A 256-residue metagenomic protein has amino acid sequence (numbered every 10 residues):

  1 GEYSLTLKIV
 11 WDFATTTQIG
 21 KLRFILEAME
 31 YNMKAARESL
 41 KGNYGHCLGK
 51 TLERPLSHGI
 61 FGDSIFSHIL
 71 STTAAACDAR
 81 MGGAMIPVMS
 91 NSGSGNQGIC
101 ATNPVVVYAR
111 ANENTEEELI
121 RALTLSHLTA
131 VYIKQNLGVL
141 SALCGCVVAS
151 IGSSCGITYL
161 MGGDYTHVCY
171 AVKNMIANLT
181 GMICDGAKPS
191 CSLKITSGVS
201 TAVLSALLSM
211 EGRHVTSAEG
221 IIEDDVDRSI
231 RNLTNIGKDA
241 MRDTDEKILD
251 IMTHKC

Functional and structural regions predicted by a protein language model:
G1-G83, D250-M252, C256: Signature of multi-pass transmembrane helix bundles
G1-T15, G198-D224: Mobile "lid/hinge" segments at catalytic clefts and subdomain interfaces of large enzymes
N32, I69-C77, A122-S126, A130 (+1 more regions): Short alpha-helical scaffolding segments that buttress acidic/His motifs in well-ordered protein cores
I60, K194-T201: Short glycine/threonine-rich loop-to-helix capping motif typified by GTGT followed within a few residues by an Asp-Pro
A84-N103, C144-V148: Conserved phosphate/anionic-ligand binding catalytic regions in large, soluble enzymes, centered on
G98-V105, S150-G156, V199-L204: Well-ordered alpha-helical segments within folded domains of soluble proteins
Y108-R121, V131-S197, M210-G220: Hydrophobic alpha-helical bundle architecture
S190, S197, S209, H214-C256: C-terminal auxiliary extensions adjacent to catalytic cores
